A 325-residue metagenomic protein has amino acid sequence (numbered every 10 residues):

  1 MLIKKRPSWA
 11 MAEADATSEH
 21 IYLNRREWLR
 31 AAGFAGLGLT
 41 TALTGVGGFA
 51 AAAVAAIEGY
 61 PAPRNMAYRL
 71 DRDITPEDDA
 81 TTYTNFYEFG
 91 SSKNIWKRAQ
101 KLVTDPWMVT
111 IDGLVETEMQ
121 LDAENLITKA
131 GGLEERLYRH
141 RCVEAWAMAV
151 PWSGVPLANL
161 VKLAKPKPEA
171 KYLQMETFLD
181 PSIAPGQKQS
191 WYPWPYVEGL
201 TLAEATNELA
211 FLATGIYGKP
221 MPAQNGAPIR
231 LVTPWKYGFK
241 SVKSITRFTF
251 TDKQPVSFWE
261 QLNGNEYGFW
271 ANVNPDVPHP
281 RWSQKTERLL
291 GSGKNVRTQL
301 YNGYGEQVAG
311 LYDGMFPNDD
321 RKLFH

Functional and structural regions predicted by a protein language model:
M1-E27, G36, T41-L43, A51: N-terminal secretory signal peptides
R6-S8, A12, T44-A50, T110 (+3 more regions): Serine/threonine-rich low-complexity intrinsically disordered regions
F34, L39-A67: Intrinsically disordered, low-complexity linkers and terminal tails enriched in Pro/Gly and often acidic or mixed-charge
V54-H325: Structured, non-membrane catalytic/scaffold regions adjacent to prosthetic-group chemistry
